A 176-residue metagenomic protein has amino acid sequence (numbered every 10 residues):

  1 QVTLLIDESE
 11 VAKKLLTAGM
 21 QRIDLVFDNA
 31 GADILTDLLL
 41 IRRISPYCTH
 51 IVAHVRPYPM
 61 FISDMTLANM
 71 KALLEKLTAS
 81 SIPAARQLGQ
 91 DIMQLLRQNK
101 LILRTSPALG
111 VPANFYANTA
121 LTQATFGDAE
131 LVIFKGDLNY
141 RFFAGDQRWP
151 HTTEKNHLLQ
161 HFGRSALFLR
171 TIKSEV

Functional and structural regions predicted by a protein language model:
Q1-R22, A30-T36: Electropositive, gly/pro-rich neighborhoods at or near active sites that engage anionic ligands
G19, Y47, D128-A129: Structured helix-beta-strand junction loops
Q21-R22, T49-V52, S165: Residues at the starts of beta-strands that form the adenosine-phosphate
R22-D24, E130-L131: Structural motif
L25, I62-M65: Short, charged, surface-exposed secondary-structure boundary motifs
F27-N29, V55: Short glycine-centered, acidic/aromatic-flanked micro-motifs in structured strand/loop junctions that mark active-site
A32-A53: Histidine-anchored nucleotide/phosphate-binding helix
V55-P57, D64-V176: C-terminal functional extensions of proteins
